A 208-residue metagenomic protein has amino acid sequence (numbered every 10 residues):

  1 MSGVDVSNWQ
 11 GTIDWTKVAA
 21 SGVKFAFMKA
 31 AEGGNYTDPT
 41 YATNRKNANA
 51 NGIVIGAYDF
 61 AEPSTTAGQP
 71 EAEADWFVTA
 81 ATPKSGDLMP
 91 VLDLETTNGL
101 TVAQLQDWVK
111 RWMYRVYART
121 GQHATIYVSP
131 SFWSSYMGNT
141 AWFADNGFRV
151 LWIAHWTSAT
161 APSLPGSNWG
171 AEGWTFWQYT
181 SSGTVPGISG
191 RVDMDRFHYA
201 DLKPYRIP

Functional and structural regions predicted by a protein language model:
M1-Q122: Substrate-binding cleft of extracellular glycoside hydrolase catalytic domains
M1-T16, T140-P208: Functionally critical loop-and-helix segments that line ligand-binding/catalytic clefts of soluble enzyme domains
F25-F27, F60, F77, F132 (+4 more regions): Phenylalanine-focused residue identity feature
G34-N35, S64, W133, T160 (+1 more regions): Flexible, glycine-rich phosphate/dinucleotide-binding loops and adjacent beta-alpha linkers at cofactor/substrate
T40-Y41, P70, S134, G138-N139 (+1 more regions): Charge-rich, low-complexity amphipathic helices in intrinsically disordered tails/linkers adjacent to domains
L88-P165: Catalytic domains of cell-wall/extracellular-matrix polysaccharide-remodeling enzymes, centered on de-N-acetylation
